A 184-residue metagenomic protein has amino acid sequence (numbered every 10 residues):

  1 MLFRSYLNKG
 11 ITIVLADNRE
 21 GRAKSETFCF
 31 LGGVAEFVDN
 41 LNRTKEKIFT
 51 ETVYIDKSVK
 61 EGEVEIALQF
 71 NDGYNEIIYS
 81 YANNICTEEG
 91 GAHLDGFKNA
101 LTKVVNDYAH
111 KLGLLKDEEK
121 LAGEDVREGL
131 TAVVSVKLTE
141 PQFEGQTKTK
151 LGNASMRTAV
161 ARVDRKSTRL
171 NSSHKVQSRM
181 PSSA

Functional and structural regions predicted by a protein language model:
M1-L2, L170-A184: Single conserved hydrophobic/aromatic residue that forms the stacking wall/gate of nucleotide- or nucleobase-binding
F3-S5, K9-Q146: GHKL/Histidine-kinase-like ATPase module
Q69, E144, T168-L170, P181: Short amphipathic alpha-helical "recognition" segments used for binding
K98, K148-K150, R179: Basic side chains
P141-R157: Short, low-complexity, polybasic intrinsically disordered segments
A154-R169: Flexible helix-coil linker/hinge segments at domain or subdomain boundaries
